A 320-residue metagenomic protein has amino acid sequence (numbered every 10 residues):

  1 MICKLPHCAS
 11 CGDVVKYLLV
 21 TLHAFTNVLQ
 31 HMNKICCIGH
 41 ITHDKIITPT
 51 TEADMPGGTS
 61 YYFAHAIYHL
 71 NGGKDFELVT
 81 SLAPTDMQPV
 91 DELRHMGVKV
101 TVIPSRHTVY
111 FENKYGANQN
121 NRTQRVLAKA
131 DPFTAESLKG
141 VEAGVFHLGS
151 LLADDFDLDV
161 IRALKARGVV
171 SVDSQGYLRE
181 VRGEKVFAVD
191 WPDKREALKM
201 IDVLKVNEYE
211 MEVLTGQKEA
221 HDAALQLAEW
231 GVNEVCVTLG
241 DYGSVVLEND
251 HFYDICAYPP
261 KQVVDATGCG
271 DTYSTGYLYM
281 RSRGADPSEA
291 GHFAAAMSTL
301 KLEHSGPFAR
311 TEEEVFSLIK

Functional and structural regions predicted by a protein language model:
C3, C8-C11: Cysteine-centered motifs
I35, H43-D54, H69-G149, D154 (+2 more regions): Conserved N-terminal subdomain of the carbohydrate kinase-like
C36, V170-D173, C236: Structural detector of well-ordered beta-strand residues that form the stable sheet scaffold of enzyme domains
E52-A66: Short catalytic helix/loop segments, enriched in acidic residues and glycine and frequently bearing histidine
H65-G73, M280-R283: Alpha-helix C-terminal capping segments
G149-L225: Conserved beta-alpha-beta core of the PfkB/ribokinase-like small-molecule kinase fold
F187-W191, R195, A220-K320: Conserved phosphate-binding/catalytic region of the ribokinase-like
